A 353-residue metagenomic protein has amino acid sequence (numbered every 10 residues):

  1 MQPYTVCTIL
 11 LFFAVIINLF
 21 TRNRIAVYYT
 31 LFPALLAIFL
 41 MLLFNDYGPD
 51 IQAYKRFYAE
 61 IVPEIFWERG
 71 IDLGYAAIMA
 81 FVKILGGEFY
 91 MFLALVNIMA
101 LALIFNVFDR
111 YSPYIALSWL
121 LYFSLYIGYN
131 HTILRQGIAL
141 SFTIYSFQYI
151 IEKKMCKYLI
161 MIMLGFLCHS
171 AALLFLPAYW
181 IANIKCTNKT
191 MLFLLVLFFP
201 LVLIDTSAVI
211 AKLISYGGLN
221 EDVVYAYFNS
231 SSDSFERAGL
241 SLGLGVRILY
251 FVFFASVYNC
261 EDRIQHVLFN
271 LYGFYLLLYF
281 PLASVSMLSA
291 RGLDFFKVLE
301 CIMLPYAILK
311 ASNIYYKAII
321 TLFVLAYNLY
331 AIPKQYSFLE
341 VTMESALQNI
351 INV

Functional and structural regions predicted by a protein language model:
M1-V353: Terminal, non-globular segments
